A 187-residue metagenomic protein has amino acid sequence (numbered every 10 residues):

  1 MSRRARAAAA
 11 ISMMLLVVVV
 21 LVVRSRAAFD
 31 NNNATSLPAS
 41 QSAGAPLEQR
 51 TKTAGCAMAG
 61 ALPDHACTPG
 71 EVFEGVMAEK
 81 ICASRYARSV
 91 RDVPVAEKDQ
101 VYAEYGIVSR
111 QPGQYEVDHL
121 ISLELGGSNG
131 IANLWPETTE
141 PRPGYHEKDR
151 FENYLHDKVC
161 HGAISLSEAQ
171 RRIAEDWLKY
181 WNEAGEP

Functional and structural regions predicted by a protein language model:
M1-Y115, L125-P187: Nuclease and nuclease-like effector domains acting on nucleic acids or nucleotide cofactors
S122: Short active-site segment of divalent metal-dependent hydrolases/proteases that encodes the spacing between
